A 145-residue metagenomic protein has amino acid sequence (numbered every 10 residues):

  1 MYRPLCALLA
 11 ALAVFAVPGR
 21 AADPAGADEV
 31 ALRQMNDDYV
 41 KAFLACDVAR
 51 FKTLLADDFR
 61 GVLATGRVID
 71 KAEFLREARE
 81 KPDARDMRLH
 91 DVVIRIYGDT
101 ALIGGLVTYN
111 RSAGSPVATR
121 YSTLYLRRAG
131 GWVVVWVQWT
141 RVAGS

Functional and structural regions predicted by a protein language model:
M1-P4: Positively charged n-region of N-terminal signal peptides that target proteins for export
C6-A16: Bacterial N-terminal signal peptides
A22-T53, D58-S145: A beta-strand edge to alpha-helix "cap/lid" segment located at domain peripheries
